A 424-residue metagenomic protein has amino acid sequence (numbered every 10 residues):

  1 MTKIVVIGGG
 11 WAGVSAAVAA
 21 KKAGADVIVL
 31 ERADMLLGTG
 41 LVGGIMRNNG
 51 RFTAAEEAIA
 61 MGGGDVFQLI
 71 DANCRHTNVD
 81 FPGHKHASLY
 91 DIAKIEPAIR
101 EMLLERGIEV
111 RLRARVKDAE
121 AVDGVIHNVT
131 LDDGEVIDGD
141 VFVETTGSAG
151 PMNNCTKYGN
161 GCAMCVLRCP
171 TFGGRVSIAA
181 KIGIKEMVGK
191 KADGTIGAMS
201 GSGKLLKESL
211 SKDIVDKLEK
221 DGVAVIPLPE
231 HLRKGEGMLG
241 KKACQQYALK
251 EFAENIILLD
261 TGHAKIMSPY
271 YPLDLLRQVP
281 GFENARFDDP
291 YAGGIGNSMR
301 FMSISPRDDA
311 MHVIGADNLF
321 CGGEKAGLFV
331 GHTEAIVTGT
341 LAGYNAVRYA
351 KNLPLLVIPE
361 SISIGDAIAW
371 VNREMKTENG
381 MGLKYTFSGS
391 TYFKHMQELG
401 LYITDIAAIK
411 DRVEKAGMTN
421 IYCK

Functional and structural regions predicted by a protein language model:
K3-I28: N-terminal Rossmann-like FAD-binding beta1-loop-alpha1 element of flavoenzymes
G10-W11, M35, K325-A326: Residue-level detector of alpha-helix initiation sites
A25, E31-D118, P151, G159-K190 (+2 more regions): Conserved N-terminal/central alpha/beta ligand/cofactor-binding core
V110-E251, H263-L275: Predominantly flavin-linked oxidoreductase catalytic cores and closely associated redox partners
A243-C244, I295-F329, R373-K384: FAD-binding beta-loop-beta segment adjacent to the flavin cofactor pocket
G327-V347: A conserved FAD-binding loop/helix module that cradles the flavin
V347-L383: Active-site-proximal substrate-binding core of FAD-dependent oxidoreductases
E378-K424: C-terminal auxiliary extensions adjacent to catalytic cores
